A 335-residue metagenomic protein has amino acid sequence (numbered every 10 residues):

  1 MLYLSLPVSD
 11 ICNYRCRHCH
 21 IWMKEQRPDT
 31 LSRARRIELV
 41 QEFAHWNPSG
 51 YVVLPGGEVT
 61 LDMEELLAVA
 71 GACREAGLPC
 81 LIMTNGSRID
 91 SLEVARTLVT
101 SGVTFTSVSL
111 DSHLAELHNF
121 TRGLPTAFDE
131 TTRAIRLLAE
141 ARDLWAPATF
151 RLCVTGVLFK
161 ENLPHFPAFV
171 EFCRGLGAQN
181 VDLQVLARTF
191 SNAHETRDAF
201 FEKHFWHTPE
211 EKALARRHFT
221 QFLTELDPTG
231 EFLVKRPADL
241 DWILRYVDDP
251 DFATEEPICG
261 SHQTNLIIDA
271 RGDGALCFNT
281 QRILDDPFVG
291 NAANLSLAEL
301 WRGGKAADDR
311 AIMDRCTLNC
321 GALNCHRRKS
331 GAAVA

Functional and structural regions predicted by a protein language model:
M1-F105: Conserved alpha-helical substructure of the radical SAM core
M1-Y3, W242-D248, L300-A311: Short, intrinsically disordered, charge-biased short linear motifs at domain edges
S5-P7, V53, M83-T84, T155-G156 (+3 more regions): Short beta-strand segments
V8, C12-N13, S32, C73 (+7 more regions): Generic structural signal for small/hydrophobic residues in well-ordered secondary structure, especially within
V8, E58, G86-S87, L110 (+2 more regions): Structured beta->alpha junctions
W22, A253-I258, H262, I268-A335: Flexible mid-to-C-terminal extensions adjoining Fe-S/redox cofactors in radical SAM and related proteins
D29, T100-S101, S109-I258, A270 (+1 more regions): Radical SAM enzyme [4Fe-4S]-AdoMet core and its adjacent flexible, acidic and glycine-rich loops/tails across
D62-M63, D90-L92, A115, L163-F166 (+1 more regions): Short, well-ordered alpha-helical microsegments
